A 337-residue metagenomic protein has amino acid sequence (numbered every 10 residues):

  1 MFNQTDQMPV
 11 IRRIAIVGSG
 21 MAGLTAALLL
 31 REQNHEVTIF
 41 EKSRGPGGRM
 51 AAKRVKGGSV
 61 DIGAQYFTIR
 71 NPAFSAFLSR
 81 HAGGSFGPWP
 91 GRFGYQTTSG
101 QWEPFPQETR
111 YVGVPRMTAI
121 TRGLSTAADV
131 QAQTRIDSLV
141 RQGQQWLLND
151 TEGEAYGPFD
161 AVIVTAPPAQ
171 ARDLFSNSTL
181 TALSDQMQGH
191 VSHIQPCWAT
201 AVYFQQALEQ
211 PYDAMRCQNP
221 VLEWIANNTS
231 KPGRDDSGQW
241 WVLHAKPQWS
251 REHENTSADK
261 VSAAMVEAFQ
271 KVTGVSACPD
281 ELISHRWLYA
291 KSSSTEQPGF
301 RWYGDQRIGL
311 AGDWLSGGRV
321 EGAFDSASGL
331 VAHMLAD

Functional and structural regions predicted by a protein language model:
R12-I39, V331, L335: N-terminal Rossmann-like FAD-binding beta1-loop-alpha1 element of flavoenzymes
R31-V55: Glycine-rich FAD pyrophosphate-binding loop
G47, F159-Y212, V275-A277: Central helical "cap/lid" subdomain
A52-F93: N-terminal FAD cofactor-binding segment of flavoenzymes
Y66-R70, W102-G123, N255-V261: Short beta-strand to alpha-helix junction loop
A132-W146: A conserved short coil-to-beta-strand element within the FAD-binding core of flavoproteins
A201-H253, K260, A264, A268-T273: Active-site substrate-recognition segment that forms the wall of the catalytic cavity or substrate channel
A263-Q306: Flavin (FAD/FMN) cofactor-binding core of flavoprotein oxidoreductases
